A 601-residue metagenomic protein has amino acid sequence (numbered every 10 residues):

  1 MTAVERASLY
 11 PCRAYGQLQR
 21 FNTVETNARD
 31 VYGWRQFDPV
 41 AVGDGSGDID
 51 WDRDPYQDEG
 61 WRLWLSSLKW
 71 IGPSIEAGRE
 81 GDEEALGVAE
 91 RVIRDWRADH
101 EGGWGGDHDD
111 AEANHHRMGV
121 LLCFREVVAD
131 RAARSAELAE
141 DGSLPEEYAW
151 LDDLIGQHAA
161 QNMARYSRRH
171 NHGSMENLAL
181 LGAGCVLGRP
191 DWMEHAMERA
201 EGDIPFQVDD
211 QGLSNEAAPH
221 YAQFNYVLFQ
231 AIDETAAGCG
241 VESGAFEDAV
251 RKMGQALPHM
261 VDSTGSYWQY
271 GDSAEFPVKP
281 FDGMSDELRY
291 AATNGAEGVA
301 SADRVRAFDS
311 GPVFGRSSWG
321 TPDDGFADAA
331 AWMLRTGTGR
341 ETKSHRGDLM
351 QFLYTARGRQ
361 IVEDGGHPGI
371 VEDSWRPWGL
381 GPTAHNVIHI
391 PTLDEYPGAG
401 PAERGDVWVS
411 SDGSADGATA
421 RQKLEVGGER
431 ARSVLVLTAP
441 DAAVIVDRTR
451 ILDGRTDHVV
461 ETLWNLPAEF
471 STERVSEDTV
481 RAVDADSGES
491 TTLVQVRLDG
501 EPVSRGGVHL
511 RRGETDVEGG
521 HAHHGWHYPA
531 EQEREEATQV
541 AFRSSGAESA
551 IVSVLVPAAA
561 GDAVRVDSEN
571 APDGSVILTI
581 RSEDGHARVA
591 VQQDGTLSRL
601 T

Functional and structural regions predicted by a protein language model:
M1-V42: Extreme N-terminal leader/anchor segments
Y32-D52, L63-S66, E90: Short alpha-helical hairpin
Q57-V250: Aromatic-lined, polymer-binding surfaces characteristic of secreted/periplasmic polysaccharide-degrading enzymes
G103-D109, R340-T342, W375: Catalytic micro-motifs at enzyme active sites that drive phosphoryl/nucleotidyl and oxygen chemistry
R117, R316, A431-V434: Short, cationic motifs built from Arg/Lys/His that form the positively charged side of catalytic pockets
L181, L213-E363, T419-A420, R534 (+2 more regions): Carbohydrate-active enzyme catalytic cores, enriched for enzymes that act on polyanionic acidic polysaccharides
W192, D324-F326, E363, T456-E461 (+1 more regions): Extended hydrophobic-aromatic, low-complexity segments
P368-T601: CBM-like, beta-strand-rich accessory domains located in the C-terminal region of large, secreted polysaccharide-active
